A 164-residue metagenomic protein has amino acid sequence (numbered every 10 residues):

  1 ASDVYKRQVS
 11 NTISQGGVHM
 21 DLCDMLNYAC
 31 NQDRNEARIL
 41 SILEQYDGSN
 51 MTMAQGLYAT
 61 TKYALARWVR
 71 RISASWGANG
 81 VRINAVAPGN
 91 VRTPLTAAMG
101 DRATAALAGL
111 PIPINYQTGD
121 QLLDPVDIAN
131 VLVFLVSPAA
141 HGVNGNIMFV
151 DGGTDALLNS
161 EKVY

Functional and structural regions predicted by a protein language model:
A1-Y5: Short, small-residue-biased leader/transition segments that mark boundaries at the very start of proteins
K6-A78, N90-T93: Catalytic loop of short-chain dehydrogenase/reductase
I13-S14, R82-R92, V136, F149-D151: Conserved SDR Rossmann-fold cofactor-binding beta-strand/turn motif
C23-A37, V91-Q117, L157-Y164: A glycine/serine/threonine-rich, flexible loop-to-helix segment that serves as the NAD(P) cofactor-binding "lid"
N50-M51, Q55, T104-D127: Catalytic Tyr-x(3-8)-Lys segment
G77, R82, V143-G145: Short, small/polar-rich loop/turn modules that mediate ligand/substrate recognition or access, typified
Q121-V150, D155-A156: C-terminal substrate-recognition "lid" of short-chain dehydrogenase/reductases
